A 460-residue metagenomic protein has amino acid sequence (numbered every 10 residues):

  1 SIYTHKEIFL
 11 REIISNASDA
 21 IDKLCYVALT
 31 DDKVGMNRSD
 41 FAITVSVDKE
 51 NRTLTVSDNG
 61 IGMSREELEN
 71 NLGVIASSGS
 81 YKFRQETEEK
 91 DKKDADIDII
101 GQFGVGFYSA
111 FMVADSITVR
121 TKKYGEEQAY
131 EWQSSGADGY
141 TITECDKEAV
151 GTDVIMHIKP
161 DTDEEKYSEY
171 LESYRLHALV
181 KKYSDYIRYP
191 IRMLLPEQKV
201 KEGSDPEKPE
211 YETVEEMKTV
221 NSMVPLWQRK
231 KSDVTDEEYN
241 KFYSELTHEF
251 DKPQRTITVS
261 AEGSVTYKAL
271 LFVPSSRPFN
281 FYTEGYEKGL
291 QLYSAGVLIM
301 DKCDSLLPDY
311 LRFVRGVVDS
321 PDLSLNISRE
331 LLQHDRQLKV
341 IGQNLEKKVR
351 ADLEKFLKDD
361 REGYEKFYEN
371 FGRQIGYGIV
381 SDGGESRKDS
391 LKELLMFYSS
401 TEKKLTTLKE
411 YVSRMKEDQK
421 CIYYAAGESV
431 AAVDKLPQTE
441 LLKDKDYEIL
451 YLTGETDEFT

Functional and structural regions predicted by a protein language model:
S1-Y170, A178, K416: GHKL (Bergerat-fold) ATPase N-terminal catalytic module, capturing the glycine-rich phosphate-binding loop and acidic
I99, I117-G139, K159-T460: GHKL/Bergerat-fold ATPase module in large chromosome/replication-associated machines
